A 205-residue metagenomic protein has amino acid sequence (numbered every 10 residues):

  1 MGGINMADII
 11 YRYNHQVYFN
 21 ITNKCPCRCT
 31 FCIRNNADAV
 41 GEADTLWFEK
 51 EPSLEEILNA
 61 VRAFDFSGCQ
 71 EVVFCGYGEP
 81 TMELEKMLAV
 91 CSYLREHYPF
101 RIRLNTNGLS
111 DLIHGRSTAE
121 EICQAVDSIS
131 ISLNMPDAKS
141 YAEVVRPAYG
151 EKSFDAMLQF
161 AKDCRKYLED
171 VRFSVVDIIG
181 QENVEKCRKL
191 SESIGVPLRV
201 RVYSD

Functional and structural regions predicted by a protein language model:
I4-S53: Canonical Radical SAM [4Fe-4S] cluster-binding loop centered on the CxxxCxxC motif and its immediate flanking residues
N5, L58-V61, G115-A119: A generic local structural motif
F19, V72-F74, Y141: Generic structural signal for conserved hydrophobic packing positions in ordered secondary structure
N35-V73, E85: Conserved alpha-helical substructure of the radical SAM core
Y77-D205: Conserved AdoMet/S-adenosylmethionine-binding subsite of the radical SAM
